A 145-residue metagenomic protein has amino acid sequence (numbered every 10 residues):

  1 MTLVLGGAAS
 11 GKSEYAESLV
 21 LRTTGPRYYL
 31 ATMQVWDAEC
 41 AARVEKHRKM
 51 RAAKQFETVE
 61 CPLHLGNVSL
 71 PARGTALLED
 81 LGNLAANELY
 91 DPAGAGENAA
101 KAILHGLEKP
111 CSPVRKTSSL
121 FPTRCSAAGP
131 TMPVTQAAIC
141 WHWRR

Functional and structural regions predicted by a protein language model:
T2-P71: Conserved P-loop
T2-V4, R27, G74-N83, K116-L120: Generic beta-sheet signal
G6-G7, G74, A128-P130: Glycine-centered flexibility motif
Q34-D37, G82-L84, R124-A127: Conserved nucleotide-binding/hydrolysis micro-motifs of P-loop NTPases
A42, K46-K49, N67, N83 (+4 more regions): Charged/polar, solvent-exposed surface patches and flexible loops
K46-R48, A76, Q136-A138: Short, hinge-like loop/turn segments at secondary-structure boundaries
K54-K101: Helix-adjacent hinge/juxtasegments
N87-R145: Replace "adjacent to P-loop NTPase cores in ATP/GTP-dependent enzymes" with "adjacent to NTP-binding cores
